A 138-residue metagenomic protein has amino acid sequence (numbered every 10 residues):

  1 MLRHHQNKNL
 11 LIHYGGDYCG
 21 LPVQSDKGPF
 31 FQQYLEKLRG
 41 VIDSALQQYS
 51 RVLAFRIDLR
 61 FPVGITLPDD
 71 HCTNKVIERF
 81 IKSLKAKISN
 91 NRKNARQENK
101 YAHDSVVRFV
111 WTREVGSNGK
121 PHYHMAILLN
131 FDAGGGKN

Functional and structural regions predicted by a protein language model:
M1-Y49: Long, contiguous juxta-domain segments that are non-catalytic but functionally important
H4-H5, H13, H71, H103 (+1 more regions): Histidine (H) residue identity feature
L10-F30, R79-Y101, M125-I127: Charged, low-complexity, helix/coiled-coil-prone segments
C19, V23, L38, I65 (+3 more regions): Generic alpha-helix detector with strongest preference for long hydrophobic helices that associate with membranes
D43-V110, V115: Signature for HUH/AEP ssDNA processing cores
G64, D132-G135: Short acidic, S/G/P-rich loop/turn micro-motifs used as interaction or catalytic elements
R108-A133: Histidine-centered divalent-metal-coordination microenvironment in nucleic-acid enzymes
